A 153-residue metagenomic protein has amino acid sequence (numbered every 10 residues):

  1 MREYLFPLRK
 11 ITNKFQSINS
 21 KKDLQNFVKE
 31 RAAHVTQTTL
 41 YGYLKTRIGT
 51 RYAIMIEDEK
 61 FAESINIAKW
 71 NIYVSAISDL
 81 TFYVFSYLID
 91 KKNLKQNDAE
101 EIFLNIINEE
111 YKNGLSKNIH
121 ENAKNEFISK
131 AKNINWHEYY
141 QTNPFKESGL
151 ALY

Functional and structural regions predicted by a protein language model:
M1-F6, N97-E101, N105-E109: Basic/polar, acidic-poor N-terminal "presequence/leader" segments that form or can form short amphipathic helices
M1-K60, I67: Leu/Val/Ala/Ile-rich N-terminal alpha-helices, chiefly Sec-type signal peptides and the beginnings
K29, A33-Q37, K69, Y73-I77 (+3 more regions): Short runs of predominantly hydrophobic/aromatic residues within well-ordered alpha helices that form helix-helix
G42-L94: N-terminal interaction modules that seed assembly of large macromolecular complexes
A53-I56, I89-F103, K117-A123: Short acidic alpha-helical/loop segments enriched in Asp/Glu that coordinate divalent cations
E63-A68, E101-S116: Eukaryote-specific, cytoplasm-facing alpha-helical/coiled-coil scaffolding segments in long proteins
E109-Y153: Helix-driven interaction modules
